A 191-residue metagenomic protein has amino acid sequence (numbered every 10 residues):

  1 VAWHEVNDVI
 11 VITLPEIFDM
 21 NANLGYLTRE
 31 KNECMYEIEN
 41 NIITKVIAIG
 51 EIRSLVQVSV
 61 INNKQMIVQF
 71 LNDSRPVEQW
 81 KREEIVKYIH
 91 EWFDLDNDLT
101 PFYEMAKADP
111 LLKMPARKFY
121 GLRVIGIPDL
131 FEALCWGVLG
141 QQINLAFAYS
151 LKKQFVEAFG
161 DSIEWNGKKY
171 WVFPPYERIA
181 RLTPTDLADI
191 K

Functional and structural regions predicted by a protein language model:
V1-K191: HhH-family (HhH-GPD) DNA N-glycosylase catalytic core used in base-excision repair
